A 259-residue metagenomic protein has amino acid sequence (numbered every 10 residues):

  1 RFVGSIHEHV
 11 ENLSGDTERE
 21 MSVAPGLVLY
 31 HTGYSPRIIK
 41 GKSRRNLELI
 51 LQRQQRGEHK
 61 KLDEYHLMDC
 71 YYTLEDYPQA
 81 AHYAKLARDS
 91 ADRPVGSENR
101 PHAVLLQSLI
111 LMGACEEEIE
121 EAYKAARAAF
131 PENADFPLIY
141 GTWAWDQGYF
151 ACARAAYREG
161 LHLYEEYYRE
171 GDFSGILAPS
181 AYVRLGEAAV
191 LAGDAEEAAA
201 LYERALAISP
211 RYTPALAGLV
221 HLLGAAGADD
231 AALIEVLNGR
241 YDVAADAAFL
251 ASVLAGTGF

Functional and structural regions predicted by a protein language model:
R1-Q79: Catalytic-site signature of metal-activated, phosphate-bearing donor transferases, centered on the GT-A/GT-A-like
E58, G96-E98, P131, I176 (+1 more regions): Residue signature of alpha-solenoid helical repeat architecture, marking inter-repeat boundaries and helix-start
D63-E64, G96-S97, P101, F136 (+4 more regions): TPR alpha-solenoid repeat register
H66, V104, I139, L177 (+3 more regions): Canonical tetratricopeptide repeat
Y71, L109-L111, A144, Y182 (+3 more regions): Residue at a conserved register position within TPR or TPR-like alpha-solenoid repeats
L74, M112-A114, Q147, A192 (+2 more regions): Structural motif corresponding to the intra-repeat A-B loop/turn of tetratricopeptide repeats
Q79-D89, C115-A128, A155-E159, A195-R204 (+2 more regions): Alpha-helical repeat scaffolds
